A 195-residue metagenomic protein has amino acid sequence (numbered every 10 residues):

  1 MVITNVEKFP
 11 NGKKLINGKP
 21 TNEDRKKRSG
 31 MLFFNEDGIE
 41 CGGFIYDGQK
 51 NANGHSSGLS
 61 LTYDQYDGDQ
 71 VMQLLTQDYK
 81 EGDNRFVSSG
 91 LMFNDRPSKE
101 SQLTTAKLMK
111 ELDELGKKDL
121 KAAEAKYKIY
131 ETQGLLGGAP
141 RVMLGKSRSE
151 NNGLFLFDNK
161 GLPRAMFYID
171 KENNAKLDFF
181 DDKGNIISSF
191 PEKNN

Functional and structural regions predicted by a protein language model:
M1-D24, R28-N195: Parallel beta-helix/beta-solenoid repeats that form elongated, surface-exposed shafts/blades used for receptor binding
